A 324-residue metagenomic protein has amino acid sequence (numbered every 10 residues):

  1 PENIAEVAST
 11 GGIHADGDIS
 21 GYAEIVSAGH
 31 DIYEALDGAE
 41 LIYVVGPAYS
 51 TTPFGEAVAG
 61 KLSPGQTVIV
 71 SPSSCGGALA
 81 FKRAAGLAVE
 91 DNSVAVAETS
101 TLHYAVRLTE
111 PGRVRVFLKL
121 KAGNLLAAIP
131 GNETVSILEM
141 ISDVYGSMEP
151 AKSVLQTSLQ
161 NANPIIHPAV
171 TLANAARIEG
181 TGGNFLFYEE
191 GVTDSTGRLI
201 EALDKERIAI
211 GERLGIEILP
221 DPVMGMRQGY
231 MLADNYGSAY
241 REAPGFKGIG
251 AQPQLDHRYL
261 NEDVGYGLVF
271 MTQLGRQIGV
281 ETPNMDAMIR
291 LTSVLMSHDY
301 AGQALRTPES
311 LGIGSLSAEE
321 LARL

Functional and structural regions predicted by a protein language model:
P1-A39, I278: Conserved N-terminal Rossmann-fold NAD(P) cofactor-binding segment
Y33-D37, L102-R107, S158-L159: A short acidic, often aromatic-flanked loop/helix-cap motif at beta-alpha or helix-coil junctions that lines enzyme
E40-L41, T67: Structural motif
A48-P111: Rossmann-like NAD(P)(H) cofactor-binding subdomain of soluble oxidoreductases
Y104-N124, N132, M271: Predominantly a Rossmann-like dinucleotide-binding segment in NAD(P)-dependent oxidoreductases
L120-V223: Active-site-lining helix/loop region of Rossmann-like oxidoreductase modules
G180, E190, G197-L324: NAD(P)-dependent Rossmann-like dehydrogenase/reductase catalytic/cofactor-binding core
